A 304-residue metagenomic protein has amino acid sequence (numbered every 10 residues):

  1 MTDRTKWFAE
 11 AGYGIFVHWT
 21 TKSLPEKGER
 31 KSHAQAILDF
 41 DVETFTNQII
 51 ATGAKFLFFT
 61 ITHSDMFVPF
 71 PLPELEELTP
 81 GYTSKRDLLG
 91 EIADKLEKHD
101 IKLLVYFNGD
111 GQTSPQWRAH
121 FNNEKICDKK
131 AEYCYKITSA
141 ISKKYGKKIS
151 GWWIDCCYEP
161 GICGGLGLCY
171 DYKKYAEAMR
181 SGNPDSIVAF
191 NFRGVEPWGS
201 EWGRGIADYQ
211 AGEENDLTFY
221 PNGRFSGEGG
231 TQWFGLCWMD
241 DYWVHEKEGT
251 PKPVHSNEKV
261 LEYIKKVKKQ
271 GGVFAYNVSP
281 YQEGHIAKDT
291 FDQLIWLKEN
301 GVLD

Functional and structural regions predicted by a protein language model:
M1-D304: Mature catalytic domains of secreted/periplasmic carbohydrate-active enzymes
